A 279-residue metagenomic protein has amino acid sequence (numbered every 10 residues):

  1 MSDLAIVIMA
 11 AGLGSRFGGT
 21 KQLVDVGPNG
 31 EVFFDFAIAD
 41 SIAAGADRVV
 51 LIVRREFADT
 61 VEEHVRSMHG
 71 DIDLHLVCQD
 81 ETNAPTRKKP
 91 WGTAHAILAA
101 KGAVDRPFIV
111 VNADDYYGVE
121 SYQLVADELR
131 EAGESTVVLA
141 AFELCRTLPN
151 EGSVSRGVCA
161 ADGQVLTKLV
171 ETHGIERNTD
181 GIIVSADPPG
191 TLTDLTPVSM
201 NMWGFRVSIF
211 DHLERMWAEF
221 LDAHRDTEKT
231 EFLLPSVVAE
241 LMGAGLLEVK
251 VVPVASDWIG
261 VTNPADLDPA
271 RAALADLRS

Functional and structural regions predicted by a protein language model:
M1-I8, P28-V110, Y117, Y122-L124 (+1 more regions): Conserved N-terminal catalytic core of the sugar/cofactor nucleotidyltransferase
M1-T20, V24: N-terminal nucleotide-binding beta1-loop-alpha1 segment
L13, D114-D115, L144: Active-site metal-binding loops of divalent metal-dependent hydrolases
K21-V26, T86-R87, V154: Short glycine-enriched, charge-decorated loop/helix-capping segments at active-site entrances that position
V77-Q79, A99, A140, T172 (+1 more regions): Conserved beta-strand termini and adjacent loop/short-helix elements that scaffold enzyme active sites in alpha/beta
E81-T86, R146-T147, I175-R177, W258-I259: A short acidic, often aromatic-flanked loop/helix-cap motif at beta-alpha or helix-coil junctions that lines enzyme
V119-W203, V207: Conserved core of the sugar-phosphate nucleotidyltransferase
D162-G163, R177-S279: Conserved alpha/beta core of the MobA/IspD/sugar-nucleotide pyrophosphorylase nucleotidyltransferase superfamily
